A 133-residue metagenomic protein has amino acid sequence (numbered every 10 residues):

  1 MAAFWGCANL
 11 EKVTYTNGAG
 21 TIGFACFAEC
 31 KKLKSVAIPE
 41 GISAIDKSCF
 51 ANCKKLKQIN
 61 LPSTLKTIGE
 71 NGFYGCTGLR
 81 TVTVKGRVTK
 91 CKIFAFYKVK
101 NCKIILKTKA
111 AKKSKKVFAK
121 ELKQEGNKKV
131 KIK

Functional and structural regions predicted by a protein language model:
M1-W5, G23-A28, D46-C49, G69-Y74 (+1 more regions): Consensus positions within tandem repeat domains that build extended binding/scaffold surfaces
C7-T21, K31-A44, K54-T67, T77-K90 (+2 more regions): Structural signature of tandem-repeat unit edges
K47, F96, A119, N127-K129: Intrinsically disordered, low-complexity regions
Y74, A95-K98, K116-E121: A structural signal for leucine-rich repeat
